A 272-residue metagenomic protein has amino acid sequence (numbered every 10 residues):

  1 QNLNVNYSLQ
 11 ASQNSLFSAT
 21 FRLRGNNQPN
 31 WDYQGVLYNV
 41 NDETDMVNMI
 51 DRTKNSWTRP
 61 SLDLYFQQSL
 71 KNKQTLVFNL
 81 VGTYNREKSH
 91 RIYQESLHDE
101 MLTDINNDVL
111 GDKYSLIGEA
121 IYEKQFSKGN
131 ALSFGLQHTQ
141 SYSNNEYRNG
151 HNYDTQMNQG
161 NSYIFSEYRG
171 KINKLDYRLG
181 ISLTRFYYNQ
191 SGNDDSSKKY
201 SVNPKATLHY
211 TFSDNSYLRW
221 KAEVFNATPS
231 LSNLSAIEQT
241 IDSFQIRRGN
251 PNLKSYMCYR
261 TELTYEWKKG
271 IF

Functional and structural regions predicted by a protein language model:
Q1, Q34-V47: Surface-exposed beta-strand-turn/loop segments characteristic of Gram-negative outer-membrane beta-barrels
N2-Q28, I50-D195, S201, T211 (+1 more regions): Face-selective signature of the C-terminal outer-membrane beta-barrel domain
G35-Y38, Y93-S96, L234-E238: Short, flexible, mixed-charge acidic loops at enzyme active sites
M46-I50, M257: A structural signal for the main folded, soluble domain(s) of proteins
N215: Conserved C-terminal portion of the radical SAM core fold that forms the substrate/S-adenosylmethionine-binding
N226-F272: Outer-membrane beta-barrel signature, preferentially recognizing the C-terminal barrel domain of Gram-negative
